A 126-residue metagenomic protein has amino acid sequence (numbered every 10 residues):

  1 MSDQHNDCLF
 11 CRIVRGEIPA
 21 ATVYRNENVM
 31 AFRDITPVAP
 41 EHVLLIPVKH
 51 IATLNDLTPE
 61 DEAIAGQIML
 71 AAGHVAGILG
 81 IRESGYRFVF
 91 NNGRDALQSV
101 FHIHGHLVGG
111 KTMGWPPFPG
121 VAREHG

Functional and structural regions predicted by a protein language model:
M1-G126: HIT superfamily nucleotide-processing domains
